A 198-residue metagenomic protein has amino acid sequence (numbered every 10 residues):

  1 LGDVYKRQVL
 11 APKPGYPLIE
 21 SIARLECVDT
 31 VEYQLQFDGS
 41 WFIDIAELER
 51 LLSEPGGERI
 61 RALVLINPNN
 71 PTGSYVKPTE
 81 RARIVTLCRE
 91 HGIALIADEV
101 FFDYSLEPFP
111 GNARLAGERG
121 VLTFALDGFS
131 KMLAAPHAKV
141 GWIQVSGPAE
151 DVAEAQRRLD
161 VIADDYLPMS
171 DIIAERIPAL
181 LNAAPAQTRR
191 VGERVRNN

Functional and structural regions predicted by a protein language model:
L1-Y5: Short, small-residue-biased leader/transition segments that mark boundaries at the very start of proteins
L10-D29: Substrate-binding/gating loop at the entrance of the active-site cleft, primarily in PLP-dependent aminotransferase-like
A11, E32, L95-A97, A125: Hydrophobic residues in well-ordered beta-strands that form the structural core
S21-A23, L87, L115: Hydrophobic/aromatic ligand-binding patch that stacks against planar heteroaromatic rings of cofactors or nucleotides
E26, E90-H91, R119: Helix C-cap/helix->beta junction micro-motif
F37-P110: Active-site phosphate-binding strand-loop segment of PLP-dependent enzymes
G117-R196: Conserved core segment of the aminotransferase class I/II
